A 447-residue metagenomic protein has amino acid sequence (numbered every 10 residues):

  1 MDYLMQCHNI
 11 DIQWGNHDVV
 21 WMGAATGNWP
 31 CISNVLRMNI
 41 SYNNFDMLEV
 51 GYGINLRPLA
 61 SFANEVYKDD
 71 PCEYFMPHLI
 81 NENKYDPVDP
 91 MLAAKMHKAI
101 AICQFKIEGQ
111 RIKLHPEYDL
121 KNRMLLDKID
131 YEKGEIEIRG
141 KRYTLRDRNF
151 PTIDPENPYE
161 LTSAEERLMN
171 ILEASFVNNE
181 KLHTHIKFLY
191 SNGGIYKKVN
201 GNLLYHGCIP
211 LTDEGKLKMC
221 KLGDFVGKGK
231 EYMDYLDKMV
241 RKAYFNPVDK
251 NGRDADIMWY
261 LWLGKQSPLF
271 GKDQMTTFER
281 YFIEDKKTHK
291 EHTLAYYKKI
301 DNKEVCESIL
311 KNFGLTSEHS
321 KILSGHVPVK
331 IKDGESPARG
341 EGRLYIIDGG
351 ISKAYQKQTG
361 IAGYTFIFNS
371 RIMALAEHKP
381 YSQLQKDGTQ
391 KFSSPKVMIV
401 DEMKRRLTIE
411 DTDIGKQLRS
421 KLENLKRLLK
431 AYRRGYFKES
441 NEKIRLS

Functional and structural regions predicted by a protein language model:
M1-S447: Feature recognizes metal-dependent phosphohydrolase scaffolds
